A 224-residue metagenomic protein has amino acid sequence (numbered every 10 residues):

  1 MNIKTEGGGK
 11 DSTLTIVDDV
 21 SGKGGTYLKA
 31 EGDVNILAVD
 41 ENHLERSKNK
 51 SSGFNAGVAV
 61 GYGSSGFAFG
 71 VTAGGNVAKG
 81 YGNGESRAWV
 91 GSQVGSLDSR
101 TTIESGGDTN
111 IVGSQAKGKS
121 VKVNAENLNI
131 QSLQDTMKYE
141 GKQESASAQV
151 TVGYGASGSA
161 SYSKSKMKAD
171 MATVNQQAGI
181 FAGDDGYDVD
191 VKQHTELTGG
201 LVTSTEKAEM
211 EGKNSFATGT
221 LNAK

Functional and structural regions predicted by a protein language model:
M1-K224: Binding/recognition "hotspot" determinant
